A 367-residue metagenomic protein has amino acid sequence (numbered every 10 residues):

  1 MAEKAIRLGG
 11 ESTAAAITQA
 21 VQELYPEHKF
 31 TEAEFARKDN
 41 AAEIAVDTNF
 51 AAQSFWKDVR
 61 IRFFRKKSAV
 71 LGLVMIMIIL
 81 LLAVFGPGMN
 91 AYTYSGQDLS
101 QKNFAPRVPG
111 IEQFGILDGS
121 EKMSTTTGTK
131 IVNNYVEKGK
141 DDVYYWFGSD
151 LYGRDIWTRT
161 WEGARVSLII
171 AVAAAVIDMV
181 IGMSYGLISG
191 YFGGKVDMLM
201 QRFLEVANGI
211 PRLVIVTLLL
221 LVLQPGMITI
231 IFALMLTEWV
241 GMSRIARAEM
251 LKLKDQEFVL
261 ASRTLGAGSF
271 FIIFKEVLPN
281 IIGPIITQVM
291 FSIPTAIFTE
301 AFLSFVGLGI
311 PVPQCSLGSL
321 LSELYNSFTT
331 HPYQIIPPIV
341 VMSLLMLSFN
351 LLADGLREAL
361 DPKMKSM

Functional and structural regions predicted by a protein language model:
M1-M179, M183, L324-S348, L352 (+1 more regions): Gly/Trp-centered helix-boundary motif
S149-M367: Alpha-helical transmembrane segments of integral membrane proteins, especially multi-pass inner/plasma-membrane
